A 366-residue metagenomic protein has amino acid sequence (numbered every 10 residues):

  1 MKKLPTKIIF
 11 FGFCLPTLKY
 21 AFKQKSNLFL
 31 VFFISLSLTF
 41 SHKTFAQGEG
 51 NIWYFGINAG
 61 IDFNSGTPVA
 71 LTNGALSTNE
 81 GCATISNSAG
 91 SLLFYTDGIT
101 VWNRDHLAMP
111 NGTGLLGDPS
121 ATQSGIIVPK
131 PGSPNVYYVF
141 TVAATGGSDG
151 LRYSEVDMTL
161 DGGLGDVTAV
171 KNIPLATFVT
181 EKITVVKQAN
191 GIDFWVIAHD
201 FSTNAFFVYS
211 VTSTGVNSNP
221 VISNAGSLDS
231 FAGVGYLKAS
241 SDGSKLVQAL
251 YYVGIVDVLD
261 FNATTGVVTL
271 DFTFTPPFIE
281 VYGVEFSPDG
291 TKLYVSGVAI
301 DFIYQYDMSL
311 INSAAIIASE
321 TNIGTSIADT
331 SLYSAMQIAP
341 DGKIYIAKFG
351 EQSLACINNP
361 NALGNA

Functional and structural regions predicted by a protein language model:
M1-G50: Bacterial Sec-dependent N-terminal signal peptides
Q47-A366: Beta-propeller fold recognition
